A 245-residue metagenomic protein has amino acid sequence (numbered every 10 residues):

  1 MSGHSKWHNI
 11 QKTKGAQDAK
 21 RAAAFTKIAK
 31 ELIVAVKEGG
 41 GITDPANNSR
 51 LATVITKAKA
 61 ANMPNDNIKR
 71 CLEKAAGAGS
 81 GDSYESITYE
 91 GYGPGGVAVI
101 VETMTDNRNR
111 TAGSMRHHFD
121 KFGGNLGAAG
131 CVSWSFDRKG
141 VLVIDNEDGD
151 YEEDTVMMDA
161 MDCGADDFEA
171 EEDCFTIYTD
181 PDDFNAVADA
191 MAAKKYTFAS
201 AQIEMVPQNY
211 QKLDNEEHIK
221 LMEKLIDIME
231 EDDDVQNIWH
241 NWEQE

Functional and structural regions predicted by a protein language model:
M1-G127, V132-V141, H240-E243: N-terminal cationic and glycine-rich segments that engage phosphates or anionic surfaces
V143-E245: Positively charged, low-complexity, intrinsically disordered RNA-binding extensions
